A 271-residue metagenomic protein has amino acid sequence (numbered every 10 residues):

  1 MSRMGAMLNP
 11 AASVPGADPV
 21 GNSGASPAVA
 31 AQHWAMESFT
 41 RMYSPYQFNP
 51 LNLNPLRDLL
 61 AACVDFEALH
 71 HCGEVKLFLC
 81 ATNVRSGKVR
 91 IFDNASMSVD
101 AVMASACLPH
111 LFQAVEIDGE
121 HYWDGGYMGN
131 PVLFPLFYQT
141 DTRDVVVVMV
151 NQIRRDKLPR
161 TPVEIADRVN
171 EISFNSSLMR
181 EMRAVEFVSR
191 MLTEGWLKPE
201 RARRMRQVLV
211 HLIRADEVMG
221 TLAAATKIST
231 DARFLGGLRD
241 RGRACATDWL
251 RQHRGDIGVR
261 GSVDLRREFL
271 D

Functional and structural regions predicted by a protein language model:
M1-D271: Patatin-like phospholipase
